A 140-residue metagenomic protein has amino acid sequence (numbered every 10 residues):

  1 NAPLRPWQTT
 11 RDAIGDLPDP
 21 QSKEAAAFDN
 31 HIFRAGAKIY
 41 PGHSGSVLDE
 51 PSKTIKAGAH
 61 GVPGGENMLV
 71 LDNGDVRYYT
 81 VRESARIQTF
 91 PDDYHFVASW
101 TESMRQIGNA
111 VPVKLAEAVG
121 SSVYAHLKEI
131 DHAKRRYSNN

Functional and structural regions predicted by a protein language model:
N1-A27: Flexible, glycine-/basic-rich loop-and-beta segments that form/coincide with the SAM-dependent methyltransferase
L17-N140: C-terminal target-recognition/interaction regions appended to catalytic cores
